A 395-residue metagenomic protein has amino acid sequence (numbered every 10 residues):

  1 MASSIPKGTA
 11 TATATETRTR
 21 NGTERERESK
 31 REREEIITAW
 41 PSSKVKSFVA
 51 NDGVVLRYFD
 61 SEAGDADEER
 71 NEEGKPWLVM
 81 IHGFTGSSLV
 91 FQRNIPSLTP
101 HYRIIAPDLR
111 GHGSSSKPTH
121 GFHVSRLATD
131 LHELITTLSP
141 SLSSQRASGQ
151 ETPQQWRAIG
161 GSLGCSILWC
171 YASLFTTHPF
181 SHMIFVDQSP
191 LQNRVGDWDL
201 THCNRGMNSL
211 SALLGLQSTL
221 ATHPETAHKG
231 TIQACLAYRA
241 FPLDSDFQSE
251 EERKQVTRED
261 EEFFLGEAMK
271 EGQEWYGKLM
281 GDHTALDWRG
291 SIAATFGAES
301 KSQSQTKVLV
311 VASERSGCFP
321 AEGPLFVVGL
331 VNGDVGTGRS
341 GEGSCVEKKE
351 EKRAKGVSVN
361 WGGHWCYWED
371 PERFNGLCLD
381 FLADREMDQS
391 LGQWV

Functional and structural regions predicted by a protein language model:
M1-L78, T99-R103, S139-P140, S181 (+2 more regions): Alpha/beta-hydrolase fold catalytic core
V54-H120, V124, L174: Conserved HGGG/HGGXW glycine-rich cap/lid loop of the alpha/beta-hydrolase fold
P96, T295-G363, W368, R373: Conserved loop-alpha-helix segment in the C-terminal half of the alpha/beta-hydrolase fold that carries the catalytic
S125-Q154: Conserved acidic catalytic loop of the alpha/beta-hydrolase fold
Q155-G160, V186: Short beta-strand immediately N-terminal to the catalytic nucleophile in serine-hydrolase-like folds
G160, G164-L168: Gly/Ala-rich beta-loop-alpha elbow adjacent to hydrolase catalytic centers
W169, S173, H178-P224: Flexible "cap/lid" loop of the alpha/beta hydrolase fold
R194-V195, L200-T201, S218-S302: Conserved alpha/beta-hydrolase catalytic His-Asp/Glu region
